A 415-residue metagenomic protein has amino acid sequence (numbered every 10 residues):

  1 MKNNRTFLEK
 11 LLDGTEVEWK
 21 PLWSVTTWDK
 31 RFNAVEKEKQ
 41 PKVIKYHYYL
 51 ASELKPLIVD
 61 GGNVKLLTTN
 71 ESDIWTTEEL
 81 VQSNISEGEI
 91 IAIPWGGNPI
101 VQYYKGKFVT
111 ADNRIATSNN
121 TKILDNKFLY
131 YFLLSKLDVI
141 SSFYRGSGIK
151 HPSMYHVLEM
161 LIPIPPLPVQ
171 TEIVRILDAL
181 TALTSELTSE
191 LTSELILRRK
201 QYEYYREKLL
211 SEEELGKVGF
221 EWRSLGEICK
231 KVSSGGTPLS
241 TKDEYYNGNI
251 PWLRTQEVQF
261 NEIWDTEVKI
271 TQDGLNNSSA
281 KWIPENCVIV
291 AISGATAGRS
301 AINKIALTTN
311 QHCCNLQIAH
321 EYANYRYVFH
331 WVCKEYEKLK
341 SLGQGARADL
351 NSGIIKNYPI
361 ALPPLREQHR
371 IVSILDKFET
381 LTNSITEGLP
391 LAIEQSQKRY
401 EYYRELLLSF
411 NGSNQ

Functional and structural regions predicted by a protein language model:
M1-P21, T27-W28, I164-L225, P359-Q415: Amphipathic alpha-helical coiled-coil/heptad-repeat segments
N3, S24-T27, E53, G62 (+16 more regions): Long compositionally biased, domain-poor regions of proteins
L11-Y48, L57-N70, L215-G236, A392: Non-catalytic DNA-recognition/assembly elements of restriction-modification systems
K65-L66, E257-K269, N303: Short, basic/aromatic beta-hairpin or loop at an interaction surface
T68-L134, G146, R254, T271-C333: A short beta-sheet element
F108-I115, G148-P165, S293, L307-C314 (+1 more regions): A short glycine-rich beta-alpha junction/loop motif
